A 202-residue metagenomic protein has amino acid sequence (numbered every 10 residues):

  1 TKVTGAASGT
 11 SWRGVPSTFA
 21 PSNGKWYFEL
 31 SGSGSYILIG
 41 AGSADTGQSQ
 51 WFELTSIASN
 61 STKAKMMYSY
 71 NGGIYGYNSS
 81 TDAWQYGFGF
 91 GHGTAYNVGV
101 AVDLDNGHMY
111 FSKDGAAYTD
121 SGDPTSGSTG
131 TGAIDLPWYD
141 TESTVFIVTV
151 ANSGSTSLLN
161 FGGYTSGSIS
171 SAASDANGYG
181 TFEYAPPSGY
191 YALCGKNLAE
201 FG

Functional and structural regions predicted by a protein language model:
T1-G202: PRY/SPRY (B30.2) beta-sandwich protein-interaction domains and their adjacent Ser/Pro/Gly-rich low-complexity linkers
